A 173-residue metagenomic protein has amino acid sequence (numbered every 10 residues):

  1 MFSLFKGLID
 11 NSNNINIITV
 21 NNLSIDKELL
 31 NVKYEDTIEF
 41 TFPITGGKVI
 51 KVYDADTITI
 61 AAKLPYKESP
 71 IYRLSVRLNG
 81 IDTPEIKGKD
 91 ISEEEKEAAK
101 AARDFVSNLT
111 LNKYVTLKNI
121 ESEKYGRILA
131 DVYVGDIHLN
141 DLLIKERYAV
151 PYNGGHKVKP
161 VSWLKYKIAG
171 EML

Functional and structural regions predicted by a protein language model:
M1-L173: Small beta-barrel nucleic-acid-binding modules, primarily SNase/OB-fold domains and secondarily Tudor-like barrels
